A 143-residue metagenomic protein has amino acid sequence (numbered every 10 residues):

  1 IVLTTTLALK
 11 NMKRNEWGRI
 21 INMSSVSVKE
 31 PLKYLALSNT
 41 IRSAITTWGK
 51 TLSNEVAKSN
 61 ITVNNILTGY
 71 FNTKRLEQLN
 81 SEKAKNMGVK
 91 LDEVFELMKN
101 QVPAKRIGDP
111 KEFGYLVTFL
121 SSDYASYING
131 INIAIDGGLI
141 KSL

Functional and structural regions predicted by a protein language model:
T5-T6, K50: A short, exposed helix-loop element centered on a Lys and neighboring polar residues
K10, N54-E55, S126: Alpha-helical segment proximal to the catalytic Tyr-Lys
I21-I45, G49-K58, Y70-F71: Catalytic loop of short-chain dehydrogenase/reductase
E30, T118, N129-L143: Short C-terminal tail/terminal secondary-structure segment of NAD(P)H-dependent dehydrogenase/reductase domains
A57, T62, I128-G130: Short, small/polar-rich loop/turn modules that mediate ligand/substrate recognition or access, typified
T62-N72, S121, A134-D136: Conserved SDR Rossmann-fold cofactor-binding beta-strand/turn motif
T68-Q78, E82-A84: Short, flexible catalytic-loop segment of classical short-chain dehydrogenase/reductase
M87-K90, V102-F113: A conserved structural motif in NAD(P)-dependent oxidoreductases
